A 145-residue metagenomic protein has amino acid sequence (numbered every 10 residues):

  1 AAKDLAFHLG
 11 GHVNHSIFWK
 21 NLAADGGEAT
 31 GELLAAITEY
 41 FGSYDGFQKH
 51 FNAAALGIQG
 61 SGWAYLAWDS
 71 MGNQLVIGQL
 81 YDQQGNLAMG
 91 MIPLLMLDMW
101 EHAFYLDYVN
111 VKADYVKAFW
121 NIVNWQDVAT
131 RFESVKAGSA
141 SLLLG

Functional and structural regions predicted by a protein language model:
A1-G145: Feature for soluble, non-membrane regions of globular proteins
